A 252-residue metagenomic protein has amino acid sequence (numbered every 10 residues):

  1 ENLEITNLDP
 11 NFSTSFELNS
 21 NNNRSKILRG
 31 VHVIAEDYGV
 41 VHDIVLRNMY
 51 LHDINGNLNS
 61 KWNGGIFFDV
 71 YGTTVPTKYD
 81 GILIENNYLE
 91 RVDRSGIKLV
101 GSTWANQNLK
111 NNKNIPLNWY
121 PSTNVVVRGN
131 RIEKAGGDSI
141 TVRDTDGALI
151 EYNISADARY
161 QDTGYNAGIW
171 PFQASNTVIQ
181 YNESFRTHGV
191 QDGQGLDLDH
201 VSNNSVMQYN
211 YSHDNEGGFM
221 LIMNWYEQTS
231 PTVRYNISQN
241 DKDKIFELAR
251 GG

Functional and structural regions predicted by a protein language model:
E1, N7-D43, N57-P76: Extracellular beta-strand-rich solenoid/capping regions of secreted or surface-exposed proteins that bind or remodel
E1-D9, H42-N55, T77-S95, Q107-D138 (+7 more regions): Right-handed parallel beta-helix
I5, V33, L51, F68 (+6 more regions): Extracellular beta-strand solenoids
T14-E17, G56-W62, G96-V100, S139-R143 (+1 more regions): Short, solvent-exposed loop/turn and secondary-structure capping segments
S15-S25, Y71-P76, S102-P121, T163: Intrinsically disordered, low-complexity Ser/Thr- and acidic-rich flexible linkers and loops, especially at boundaries
A35, V70-G72, G136, E216 (+2 more regions): Short, well-ordered turn and helix-capping elements at secondary-structure junctions
Y71, V100-S102, T145, V201: Active-site beta-loop-alpha junctions enriched in small/polar residues
